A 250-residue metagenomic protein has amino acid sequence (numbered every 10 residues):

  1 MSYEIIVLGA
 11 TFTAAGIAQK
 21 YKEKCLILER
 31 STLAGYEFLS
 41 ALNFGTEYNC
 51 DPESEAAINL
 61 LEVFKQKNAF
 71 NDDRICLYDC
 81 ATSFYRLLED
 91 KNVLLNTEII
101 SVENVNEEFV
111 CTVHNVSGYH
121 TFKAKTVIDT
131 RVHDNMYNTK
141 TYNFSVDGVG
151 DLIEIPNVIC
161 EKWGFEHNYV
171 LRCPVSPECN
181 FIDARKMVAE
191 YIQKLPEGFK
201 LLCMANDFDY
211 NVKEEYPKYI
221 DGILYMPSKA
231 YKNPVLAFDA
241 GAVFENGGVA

Functional and structural regions predicted by a protein language model:
M1-T13: Beta1/beta-strand and adjacent pyrophosphate-binding region of the FAD-binding site in flavoprotein oxidoreductases
T11-F12, L33, Y231: Residue-level detector of alpha-helix initiation sites
Y21: Aromatic pocket-lining residues of Rossmann-like dinucleotide-binding sites
L26: Conserved beta-strand positions in the Rossmann-like core of class I SAM-dependent methyltransferases
E29-T97, S101: Conserved N-terminal/central alpha/beta ligand/cofactor-binding core
L95, I100-F199: Predominantly flavin-linked oxidoreductase catalytic cores and closely associated redox partners
D183-S228: Intrinsically disordered, low-complexity segments enriched in Gly and acidic/Ser/Thr residues that form flexible
V212-A250: C-terminal catalytic lobe of FAD-dependent flavoproteins
